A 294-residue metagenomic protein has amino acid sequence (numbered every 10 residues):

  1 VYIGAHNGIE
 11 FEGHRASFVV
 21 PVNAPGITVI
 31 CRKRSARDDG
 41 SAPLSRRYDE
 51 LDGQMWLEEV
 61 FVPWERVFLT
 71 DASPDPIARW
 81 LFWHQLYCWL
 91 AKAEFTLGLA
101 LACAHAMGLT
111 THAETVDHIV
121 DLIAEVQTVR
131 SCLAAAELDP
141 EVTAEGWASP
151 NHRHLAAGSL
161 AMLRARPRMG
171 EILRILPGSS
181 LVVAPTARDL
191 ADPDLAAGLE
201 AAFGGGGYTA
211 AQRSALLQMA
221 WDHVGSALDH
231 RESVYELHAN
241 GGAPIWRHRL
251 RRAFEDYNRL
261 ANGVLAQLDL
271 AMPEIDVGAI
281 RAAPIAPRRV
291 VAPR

Functional and structural regions predicted by a protein language model:
V1-C88, D256-P293: FAD-binding core of flavoproteins
V1-Y2, L101, V120, L163: Short, well-ordered alpha-helical packing segments
V62-P63, E125, R168, I175: Short, well-ordered loop/turn and helix-capping segments at boundaries between secondary-structure elements and domains
Y87-T143: Extended amphipathic alpha-helical segments enriched in small hydrophobics
V116-V120, A148-A156: Short, charged, amphipathic alpha-helical segments
A136-E145, V183, A187-L190: Active/binding-pocket-proximal capping segment
R153-V290: Alpha-helix capping/hinge segments and adjacent helical runs
